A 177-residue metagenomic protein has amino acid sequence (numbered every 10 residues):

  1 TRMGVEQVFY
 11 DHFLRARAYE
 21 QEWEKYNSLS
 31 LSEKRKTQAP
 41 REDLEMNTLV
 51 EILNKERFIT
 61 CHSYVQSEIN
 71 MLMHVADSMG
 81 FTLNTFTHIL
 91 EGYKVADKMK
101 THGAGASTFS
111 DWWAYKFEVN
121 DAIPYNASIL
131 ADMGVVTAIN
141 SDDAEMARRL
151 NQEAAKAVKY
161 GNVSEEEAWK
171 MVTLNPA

Functional and structural regions predicted by a protein language model:
T1-L83: Polyanionic/metal-chelating signatures
E45, E68, G92, A122-I123: Amphipathic coiled-coil/heptad-repeat helices and related helical stalk/stem segments that mediate oligomerization
T48, K94-V95, N126: Short acidic active-site motifs
F58, K100, A104, T108-W113 (+1 more regions): His/Asp/Glu-enriched, well-ordered alpha-helical/loop segment that forms or immediately abuts the divalent-metal
T60-V65, T82-E91, D111-K116: Catalytic beta/alpha-barrel core
Q66-N70, I89-A96, M146-A147: Active-site environment of divalent metal-dependent phosphoester hydrolases
H74, G92-S107: Feature captures the catalytic cores and cofactor-binding loops of soluble hydro-lyases/lyases that act on carboxylate
L83-E91, V95, E165-T173: A generic structural motif
